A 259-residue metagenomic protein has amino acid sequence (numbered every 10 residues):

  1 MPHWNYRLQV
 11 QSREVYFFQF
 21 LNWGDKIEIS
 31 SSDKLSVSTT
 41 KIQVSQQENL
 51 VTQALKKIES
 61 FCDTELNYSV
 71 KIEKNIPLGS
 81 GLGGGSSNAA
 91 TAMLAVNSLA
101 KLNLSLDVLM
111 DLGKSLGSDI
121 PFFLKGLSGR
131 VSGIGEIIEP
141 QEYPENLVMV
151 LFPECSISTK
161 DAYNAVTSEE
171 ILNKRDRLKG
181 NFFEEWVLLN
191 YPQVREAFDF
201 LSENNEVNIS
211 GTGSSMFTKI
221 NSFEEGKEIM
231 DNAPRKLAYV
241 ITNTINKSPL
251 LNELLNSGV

Functional and structural regions predicted by a protein language model:
M1-S80, S98-D107, I134, F152: ATP-binding N-lobe of GHMP and related small-molecule kinases
P2-R13, F17, L102-V207, K219-V259: ATP-dependent small-molecule kinase catalytic core of the GHMP/sugar-kinase superfamily and closely related
W23, D33, L116, L127 (+2 more regions): A generic "binding-loop/recognition-motif" signal
I27-I29, V51, G85, L151 (+4 more regions): Residue-level signal for inorganic ion chemistry
S31-S45, A92, K114, R175-N181: Short, basic/glycine-rich phosphate-binding loops at helix/coil junctions that contact nucleotide phosphates
L55-E59, N97, N205, M230-A233: Conserved hydrophobic residues forming the short capping helix/wall of the S-adenosyl-L-methionine
K71-A100, S118, E206-I220: Glycine/serine-rich anion-binding loops at beta->alpha junctions that coordinate negatively charged ligand groups
